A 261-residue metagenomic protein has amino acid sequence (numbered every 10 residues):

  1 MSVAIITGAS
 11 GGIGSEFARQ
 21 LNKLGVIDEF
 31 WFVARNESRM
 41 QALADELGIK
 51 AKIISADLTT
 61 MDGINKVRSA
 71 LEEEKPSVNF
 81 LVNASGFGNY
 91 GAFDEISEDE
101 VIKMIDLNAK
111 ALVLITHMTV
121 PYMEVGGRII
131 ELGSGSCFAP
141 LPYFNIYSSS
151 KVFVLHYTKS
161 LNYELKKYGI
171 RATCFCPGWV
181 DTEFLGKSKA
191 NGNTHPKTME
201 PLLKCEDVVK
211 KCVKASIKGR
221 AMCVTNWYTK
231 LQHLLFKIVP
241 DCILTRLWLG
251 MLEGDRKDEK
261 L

Functional and structural regions predicted by a protein language model:
S10-G11: Conserved glycine-rich cofactor-binding loop
G25-A42: Conserved glycine-rich Rossmann-like NAD(P)H-binding loop of the short-chain dehydrogenase/reductase
A84-N89: Conserved NAD(P)H cofactor-binding loop of Rossmann-fold oxidoreductase domains
A92-F93, S97-K103: Substrate-binding pocket helix/loop in short-chain dehydrogenase/reductase
T116, S150: Active-site helix of classical SDR
S134: Residue(s) in the substrate-gating loop at a strand-loop-helix junction that position the organic substrate next
K167-Y228: SDR active-site lid
